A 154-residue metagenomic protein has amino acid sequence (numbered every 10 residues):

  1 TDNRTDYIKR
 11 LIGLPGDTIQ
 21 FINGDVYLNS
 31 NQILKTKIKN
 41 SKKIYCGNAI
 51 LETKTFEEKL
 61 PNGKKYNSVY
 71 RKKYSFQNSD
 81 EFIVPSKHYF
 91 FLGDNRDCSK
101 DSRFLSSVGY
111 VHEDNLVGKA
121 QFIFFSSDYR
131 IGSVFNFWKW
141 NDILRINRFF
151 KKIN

Functional and structural regions predicted by a protein language model:
T1-N154: Soluble "head" domains of membrane/secretory-pathway proteins
